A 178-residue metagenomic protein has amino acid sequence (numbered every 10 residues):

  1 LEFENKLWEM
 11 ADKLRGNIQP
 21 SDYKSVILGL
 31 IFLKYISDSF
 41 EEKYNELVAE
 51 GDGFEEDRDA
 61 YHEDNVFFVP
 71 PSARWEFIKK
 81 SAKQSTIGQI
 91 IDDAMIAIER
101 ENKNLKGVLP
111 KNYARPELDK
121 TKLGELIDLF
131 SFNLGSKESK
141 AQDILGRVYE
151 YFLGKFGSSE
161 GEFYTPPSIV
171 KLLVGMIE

Functional and structural regions predicted by a protein language model:
L1-I177: Non-catalytic, mostly N-terminal accessory regions of nucleic-acid modification and defense proteins
